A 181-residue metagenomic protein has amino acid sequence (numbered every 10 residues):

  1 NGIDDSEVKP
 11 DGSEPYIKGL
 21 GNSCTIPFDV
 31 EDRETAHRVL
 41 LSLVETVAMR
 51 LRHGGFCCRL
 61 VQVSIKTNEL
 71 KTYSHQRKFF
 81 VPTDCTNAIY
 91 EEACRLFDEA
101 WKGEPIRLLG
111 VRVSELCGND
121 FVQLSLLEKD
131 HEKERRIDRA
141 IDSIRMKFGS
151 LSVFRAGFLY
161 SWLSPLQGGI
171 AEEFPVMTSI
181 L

Functional and structural regions predicted by a protein language model:
N1-P105: DNA-contacting surface of Y-family translesion DNA polymerases
F79-L181: Acidic, metal-coordinating catalytic segment for phosphate/diphosphate chemistry, firing primarily on the Nudix
